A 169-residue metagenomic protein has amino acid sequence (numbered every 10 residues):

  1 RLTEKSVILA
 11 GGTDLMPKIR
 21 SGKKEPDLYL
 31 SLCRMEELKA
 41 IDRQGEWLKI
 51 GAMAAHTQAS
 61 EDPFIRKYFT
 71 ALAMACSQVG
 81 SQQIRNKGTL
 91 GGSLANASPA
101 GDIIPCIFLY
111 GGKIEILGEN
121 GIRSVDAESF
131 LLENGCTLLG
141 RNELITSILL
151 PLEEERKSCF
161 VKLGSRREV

Functional and structural regions predicted by a protein language model:
R1-V169: C-terminal structural segment of proteins
